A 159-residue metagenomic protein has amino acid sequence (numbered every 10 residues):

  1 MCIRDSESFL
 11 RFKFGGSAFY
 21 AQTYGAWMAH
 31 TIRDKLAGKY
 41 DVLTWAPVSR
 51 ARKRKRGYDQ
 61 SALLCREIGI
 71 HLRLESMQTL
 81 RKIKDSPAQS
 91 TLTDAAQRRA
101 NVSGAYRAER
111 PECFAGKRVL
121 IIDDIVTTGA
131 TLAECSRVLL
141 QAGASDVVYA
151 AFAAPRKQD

Functional and structural regions predicted by a protein language model:
R4-I70: Extended interfacial segments that mediate partner engagement and assembly in macromolecular machines
E75-D159: PRPP/pyrophosphate-binding module of the type I phosphoribosyltransferase fold
